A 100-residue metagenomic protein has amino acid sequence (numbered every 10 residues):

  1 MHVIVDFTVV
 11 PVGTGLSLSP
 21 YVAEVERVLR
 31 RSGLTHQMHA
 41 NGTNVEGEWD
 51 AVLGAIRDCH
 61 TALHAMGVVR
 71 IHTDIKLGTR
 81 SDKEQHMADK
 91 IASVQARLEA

Functional and structural regions predicted by a protein language model:
M1-A100: Charge-rich, low-complexity N-terminal segments
